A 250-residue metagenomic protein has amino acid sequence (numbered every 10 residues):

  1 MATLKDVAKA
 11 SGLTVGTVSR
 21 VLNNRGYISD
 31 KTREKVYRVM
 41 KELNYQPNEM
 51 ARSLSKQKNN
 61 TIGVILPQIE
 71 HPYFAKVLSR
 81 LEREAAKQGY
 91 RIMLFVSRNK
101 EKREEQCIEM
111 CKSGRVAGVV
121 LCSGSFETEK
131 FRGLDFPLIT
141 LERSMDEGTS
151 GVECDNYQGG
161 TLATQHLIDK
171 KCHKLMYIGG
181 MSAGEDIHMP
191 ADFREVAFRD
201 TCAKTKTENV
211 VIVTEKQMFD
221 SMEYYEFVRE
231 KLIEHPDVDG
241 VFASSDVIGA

Functional and structural regions predicted by a protein language model:
M1-N60, Y73: N-terminal helix-turn-helix DNA-binding module of bacterial transcription factors
A2-T3, Q57-Q165, D169, E230-I233: Alpha-helical recognition/docking segments in bacterial nutrient-uptake and carbohydrate-utilization systems
A8-S11, S19, T32, A51 (+5 more regions): Small-residue (primarily alanine) positions within well-ordered alpha-helices, especially packing/interaction faces
T17-R20, L54-I69, K174-G184: Short beta-strand segments enriched in small/hydrophobic residues
S19, R33, Y37, K41 (+4 more regions): Solvent-exposed, non-membrane alpha-helical residues enriched in polar/charged side chains
E42, R83-Q88, F136-T140, S144-A250: Bacterial carbohydrate/catabolite-sensing allosteric modules
E42-N48, K102, V120-S123, Y224: Short gly/ser/thr-rich secondary-structure transition/capping motifs
